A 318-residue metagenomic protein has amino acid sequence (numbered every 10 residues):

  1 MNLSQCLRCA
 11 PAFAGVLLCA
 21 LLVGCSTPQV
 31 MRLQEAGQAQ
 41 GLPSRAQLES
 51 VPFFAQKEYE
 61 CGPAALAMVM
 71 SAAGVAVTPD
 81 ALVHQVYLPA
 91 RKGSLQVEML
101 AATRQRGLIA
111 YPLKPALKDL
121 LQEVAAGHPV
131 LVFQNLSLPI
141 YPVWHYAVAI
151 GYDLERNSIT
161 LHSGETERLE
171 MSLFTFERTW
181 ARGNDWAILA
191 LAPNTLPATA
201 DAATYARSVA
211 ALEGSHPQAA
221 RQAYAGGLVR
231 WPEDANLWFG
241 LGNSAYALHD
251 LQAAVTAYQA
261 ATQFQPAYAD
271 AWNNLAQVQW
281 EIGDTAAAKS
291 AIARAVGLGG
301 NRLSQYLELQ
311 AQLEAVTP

Functional and structural regions predicted by a protein language model:
S26-A116, L120, A192-T195, P217 (+3 more regions): Cysteine-nucleophile protease catalytic domains, especially the papain-like/related folds used in DUB/UBL proteases
S26-L33, E155-G240: Noncatalytic regulatory segments and standalone regulatory/sensor domains
A211-L212, A245, Q279, E314: Residue at a conserved register position within TPR or TPR-like alpha-solenoid repeats
G227, A260-A261, R294-A295: Canonical positions in the second alpha-helix
R230, F264, G297-L298: Structural marker of alpha-solenoid helical repeat scaffolds
D234, Y268, R302-L303: Residue-level recognition of tetratricopeptide repeat
W238-A245, A257, A271-Q279, A291: TPR/Sel1-like alpha-solenoid repeat signature
